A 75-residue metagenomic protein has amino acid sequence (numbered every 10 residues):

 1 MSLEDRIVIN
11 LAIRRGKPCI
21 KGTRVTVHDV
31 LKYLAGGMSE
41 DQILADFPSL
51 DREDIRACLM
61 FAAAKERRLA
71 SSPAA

Functional and structural regions predicted by a protein language model:
M1-R15: Basic, low-complexity segments
T26-A75: Long, charge-rich, low-complexity alpha-helical segments
